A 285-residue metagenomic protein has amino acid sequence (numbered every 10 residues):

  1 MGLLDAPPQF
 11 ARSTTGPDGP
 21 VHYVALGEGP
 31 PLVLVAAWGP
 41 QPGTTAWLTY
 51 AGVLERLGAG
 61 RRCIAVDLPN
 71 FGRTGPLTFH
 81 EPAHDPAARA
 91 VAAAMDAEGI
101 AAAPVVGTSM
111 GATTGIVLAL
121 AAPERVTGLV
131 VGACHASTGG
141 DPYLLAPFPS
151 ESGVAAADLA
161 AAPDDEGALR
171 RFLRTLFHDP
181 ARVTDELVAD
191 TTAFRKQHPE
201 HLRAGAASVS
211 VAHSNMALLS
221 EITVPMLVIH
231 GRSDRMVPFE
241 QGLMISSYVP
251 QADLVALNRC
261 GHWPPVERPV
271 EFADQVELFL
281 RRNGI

Functional and structural regions predicted by a protein language model:
G19-R73: Conserved HGGG/HGGXW glycine-rich cap/lid loop of the alpha/beta-hydrolase fold
G52-E55, I64-V106, D274: Active-site loop/oxyanion-hole signature of alpha/beta-hydrolase fold enzymes
G107, G111, G115: Gly/Ala-rich beta-loop-alpha elbow adjacent to hydrolase catalytic centers
I116, L120, T127-A161: Flexible "cap/lid" loop of the alpha/beta hydrolase fold
A162-S220: Conserved alpha/beta-hydrolase catalytic His-Asp/Glu region
I222, V228-H230, D234: Short beta-strand/loop motif that positions the catalytic acidic residue of the alpha/beta-hydrolase fold
R235-Q241: Conserved alpha/beta-hydrolase "acid-adjacent" motif
Q251-I285: Catalytic active-site module of serine/aspartate enzymes centered on a nucleophile-bearing elbow/loop
